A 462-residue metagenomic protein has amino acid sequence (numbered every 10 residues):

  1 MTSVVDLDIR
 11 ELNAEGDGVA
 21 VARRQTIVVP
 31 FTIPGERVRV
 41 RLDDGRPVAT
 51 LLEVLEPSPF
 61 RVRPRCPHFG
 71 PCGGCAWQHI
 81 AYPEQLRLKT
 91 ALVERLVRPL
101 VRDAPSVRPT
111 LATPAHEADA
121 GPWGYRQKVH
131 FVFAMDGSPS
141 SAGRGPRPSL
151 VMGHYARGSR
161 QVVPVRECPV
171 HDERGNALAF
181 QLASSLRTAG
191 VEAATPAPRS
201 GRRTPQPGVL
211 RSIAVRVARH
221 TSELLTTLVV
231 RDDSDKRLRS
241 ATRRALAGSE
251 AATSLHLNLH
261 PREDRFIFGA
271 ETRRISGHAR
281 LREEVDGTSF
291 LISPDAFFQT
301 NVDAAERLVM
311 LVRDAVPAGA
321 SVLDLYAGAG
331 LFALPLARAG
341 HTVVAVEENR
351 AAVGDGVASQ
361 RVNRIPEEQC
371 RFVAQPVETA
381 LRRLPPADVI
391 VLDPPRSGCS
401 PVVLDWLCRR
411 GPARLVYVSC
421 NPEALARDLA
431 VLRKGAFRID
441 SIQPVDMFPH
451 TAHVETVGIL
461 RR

Functional and structural regions predicted by a protein language model:
M1-D8, A14, K236-R462: Rossmann-like S-adenosyl-L-methionine
M1-H68, R144-R147, S159, R371-F372: Terminal RNA-binding accessory module
A20, G35, C75, I213 (+2 more regions): Residue-level signal for inorganic ion chemistry
G35, H171, N301: Short, conserved phosphate/pyrophosphate- and ester-handling motifs at nucleotide-, phospho-/glycolipid
L42-D44, F133-G137, V217-R219, D446 (+1 more regions): Short, low-complexity Ser/Thr-rich regulatory SLiMs
L52-R63, G70-T195, Q206, R219-H220 (+1 more regions): Extended interfacial segments that mediate partner engagement and assembly in macromolecular machines
T221-R231, S289-S293, V389: Short, aliphatic-rich beta-strand segments
